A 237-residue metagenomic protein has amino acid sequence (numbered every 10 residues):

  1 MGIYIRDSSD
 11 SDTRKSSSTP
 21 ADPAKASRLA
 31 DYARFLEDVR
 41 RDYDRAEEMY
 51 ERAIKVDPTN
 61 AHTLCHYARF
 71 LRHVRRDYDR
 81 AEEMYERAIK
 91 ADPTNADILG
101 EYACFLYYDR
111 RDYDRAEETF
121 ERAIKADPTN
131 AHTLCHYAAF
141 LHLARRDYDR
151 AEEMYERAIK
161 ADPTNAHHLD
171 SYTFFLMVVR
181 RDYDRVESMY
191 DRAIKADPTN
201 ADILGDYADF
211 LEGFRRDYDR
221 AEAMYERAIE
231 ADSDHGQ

Functional and structural regions predicted by a protein language model:
A21-R45, R72: Alpha-helical segment of the N-proximal tetratricopeptide repeat
R34-F35, R69-F70, C104-F105, A139-F140 (+2 more regions): Residue-level recognition of tetratricopeptide repeat
Y43, Y78, D112-Y113, D147-Y148 (+2 more regions): TPR-repeat structural position
